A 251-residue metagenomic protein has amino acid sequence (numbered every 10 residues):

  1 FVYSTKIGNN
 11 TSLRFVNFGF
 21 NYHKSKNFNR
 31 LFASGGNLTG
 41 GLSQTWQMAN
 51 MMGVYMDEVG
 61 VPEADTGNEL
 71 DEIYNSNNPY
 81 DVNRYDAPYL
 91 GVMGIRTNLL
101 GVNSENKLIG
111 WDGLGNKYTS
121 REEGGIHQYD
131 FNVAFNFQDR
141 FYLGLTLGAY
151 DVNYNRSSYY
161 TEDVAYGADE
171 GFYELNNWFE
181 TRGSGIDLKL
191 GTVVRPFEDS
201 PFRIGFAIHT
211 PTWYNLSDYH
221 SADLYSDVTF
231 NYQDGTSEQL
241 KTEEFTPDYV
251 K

Functional and structural regions predicted by a protein language model:
S4-K251: Outer-membrane beta-barrel porins/channels
